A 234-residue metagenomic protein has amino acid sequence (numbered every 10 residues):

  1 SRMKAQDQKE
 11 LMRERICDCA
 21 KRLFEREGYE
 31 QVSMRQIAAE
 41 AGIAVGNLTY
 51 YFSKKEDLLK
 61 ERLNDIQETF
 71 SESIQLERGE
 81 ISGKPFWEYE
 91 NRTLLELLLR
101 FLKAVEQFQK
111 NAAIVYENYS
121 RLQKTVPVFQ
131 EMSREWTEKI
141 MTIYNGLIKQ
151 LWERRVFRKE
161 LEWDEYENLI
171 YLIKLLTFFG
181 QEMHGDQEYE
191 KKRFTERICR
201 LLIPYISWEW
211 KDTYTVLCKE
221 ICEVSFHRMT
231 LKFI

Functional and structural regions predicted by a protein language model:
S1-R2: Short, Lys/Arg-enriched N-terminal segments with co-localized hydrophobic residues within the first ~10-30 amino acids
R15, C19, L23-E61: Helix-turn-helix
E61, Q75-I114, I170: Hydrophobic alpha-helical connector segments
N64-S71: Short, basic, alpha-helical segments at the C-terminal edge of helix-turn-helix-like DNA-binding modules
Q109-E131, N145-G146: Amphipathic alpha-helical segments used for helix-helix packing
V128-V156, D164-L175, C199-I203: Amphipathic alpha-helical packing segments from all-alpha helical-bundle domains
K149-Q150, E182-I234: C-terminal peripheral helix-coil segments that are non-catalytic and often amphipathic
